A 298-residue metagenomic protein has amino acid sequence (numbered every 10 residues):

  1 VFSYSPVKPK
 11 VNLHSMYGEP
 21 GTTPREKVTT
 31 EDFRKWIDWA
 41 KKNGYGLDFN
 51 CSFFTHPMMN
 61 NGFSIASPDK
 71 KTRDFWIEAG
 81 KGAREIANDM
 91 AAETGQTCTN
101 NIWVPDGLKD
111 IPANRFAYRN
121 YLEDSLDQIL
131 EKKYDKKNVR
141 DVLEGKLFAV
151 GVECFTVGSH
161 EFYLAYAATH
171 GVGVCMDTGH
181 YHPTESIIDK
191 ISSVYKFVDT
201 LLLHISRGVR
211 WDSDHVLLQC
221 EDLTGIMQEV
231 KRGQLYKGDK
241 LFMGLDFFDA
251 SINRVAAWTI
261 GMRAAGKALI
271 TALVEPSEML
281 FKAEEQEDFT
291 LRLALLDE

Functional and structural regions predicted by a protein language model:
V1-H14, W39-N43: Catalytic domains of carbohydrate-active enzymes, especially glycoside hydrolases
V1-P6, N114-E298: Active-site capping/gating regions of soluble enzymes
V11-D32: Glycine-rich, proline-tolerant flexible connector loops at the mouths of alpha/beta enzymes
V11-G18, T99-P105, R140-G145, F242-F247: Extended hydrophobic secondary-structure segments that form protein cores and membrane-embedded regions
E26-V174, M279, L295-D297: Active-site acidic/histidine proton-transfer and metal-coordination neighborhood in alpha/beta enzyme cores
